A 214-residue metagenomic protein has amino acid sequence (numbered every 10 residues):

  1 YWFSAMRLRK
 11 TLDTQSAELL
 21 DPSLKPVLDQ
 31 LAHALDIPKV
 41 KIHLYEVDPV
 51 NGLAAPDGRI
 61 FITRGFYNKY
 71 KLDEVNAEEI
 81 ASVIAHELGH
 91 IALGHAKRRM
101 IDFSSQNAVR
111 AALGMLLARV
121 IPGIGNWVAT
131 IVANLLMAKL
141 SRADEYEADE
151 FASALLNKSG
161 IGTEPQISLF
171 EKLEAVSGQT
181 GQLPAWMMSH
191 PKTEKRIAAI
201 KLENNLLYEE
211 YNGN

Functional and structural regions predicted by a protein language model:
Y1-N214: A Zn2+-metalloprotease active-site environment signal
